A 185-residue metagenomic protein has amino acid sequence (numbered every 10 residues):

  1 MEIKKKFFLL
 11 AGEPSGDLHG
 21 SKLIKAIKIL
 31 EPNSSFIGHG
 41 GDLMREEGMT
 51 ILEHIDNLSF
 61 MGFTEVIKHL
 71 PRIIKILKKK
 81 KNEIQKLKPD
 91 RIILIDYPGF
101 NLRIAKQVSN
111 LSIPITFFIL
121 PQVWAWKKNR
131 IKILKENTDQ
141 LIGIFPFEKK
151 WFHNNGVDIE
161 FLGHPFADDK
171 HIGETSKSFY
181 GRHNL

Functional and structural regions predicted by a protein language model:
M1-E2: Basic/polar N-terminal segments that are highly enriched at the extreme N-terminus, encompassing both cleavable
K5-G181: Active-site and donor-binding regions of nucleotide-sugar-utilizing enzymes
